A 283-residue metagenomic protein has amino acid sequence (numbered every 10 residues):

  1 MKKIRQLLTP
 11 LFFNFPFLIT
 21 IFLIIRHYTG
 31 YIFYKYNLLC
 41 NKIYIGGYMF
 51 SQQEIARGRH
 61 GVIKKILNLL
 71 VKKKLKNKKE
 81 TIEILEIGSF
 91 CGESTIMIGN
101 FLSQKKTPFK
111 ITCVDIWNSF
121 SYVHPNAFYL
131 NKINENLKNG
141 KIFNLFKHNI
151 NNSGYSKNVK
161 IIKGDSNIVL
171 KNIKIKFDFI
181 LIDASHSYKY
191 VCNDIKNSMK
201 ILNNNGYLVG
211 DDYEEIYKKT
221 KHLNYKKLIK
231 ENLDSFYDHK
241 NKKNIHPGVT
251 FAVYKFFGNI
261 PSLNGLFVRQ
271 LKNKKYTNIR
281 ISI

Functional and structural regions predicted by a protein language model:
K2-I283: A short alpha-helical cap/connector motif
